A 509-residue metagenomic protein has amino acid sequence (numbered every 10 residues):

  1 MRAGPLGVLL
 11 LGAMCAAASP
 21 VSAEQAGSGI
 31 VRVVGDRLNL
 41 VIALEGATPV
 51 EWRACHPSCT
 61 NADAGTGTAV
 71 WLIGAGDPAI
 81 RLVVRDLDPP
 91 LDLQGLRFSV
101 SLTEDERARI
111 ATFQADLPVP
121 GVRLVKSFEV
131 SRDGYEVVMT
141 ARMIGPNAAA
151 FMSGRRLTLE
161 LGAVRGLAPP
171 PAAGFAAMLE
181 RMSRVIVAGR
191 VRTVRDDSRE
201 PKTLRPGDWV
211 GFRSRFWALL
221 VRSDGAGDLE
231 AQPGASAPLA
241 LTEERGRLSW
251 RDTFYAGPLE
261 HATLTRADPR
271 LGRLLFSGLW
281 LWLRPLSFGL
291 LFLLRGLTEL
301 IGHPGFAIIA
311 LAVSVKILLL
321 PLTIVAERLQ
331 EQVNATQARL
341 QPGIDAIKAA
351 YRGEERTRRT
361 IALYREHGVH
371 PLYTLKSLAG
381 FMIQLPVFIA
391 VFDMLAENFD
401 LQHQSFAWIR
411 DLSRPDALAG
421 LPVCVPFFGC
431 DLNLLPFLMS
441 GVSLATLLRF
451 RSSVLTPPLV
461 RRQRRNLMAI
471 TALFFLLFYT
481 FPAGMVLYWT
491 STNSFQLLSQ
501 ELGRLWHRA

Functional and structural regions predicted by a protein language model:
M1-P5: Positively charged n-region of N-terminal signal peptides that target proteins for export
L6, I73, L91, V119 (+1 more regions): Short, aromatic- and cysteine-enriched interfacial helices/patches that mediate contacts at lipid membranes
G7-A17: Bacterial N-terminal signal peptides
A17-A23: Boundary at the C-terminal end of the N-terminal hydrophobic targeting segment
E24, A141, E160, R213 (+1 more regions): Helix-loop-helix
E24-I30: Short, Gly/Pro- and small/polar-rich lid/capping loops
R32-R273: Soluble non-transmembrane domains of integral membrane proteins
